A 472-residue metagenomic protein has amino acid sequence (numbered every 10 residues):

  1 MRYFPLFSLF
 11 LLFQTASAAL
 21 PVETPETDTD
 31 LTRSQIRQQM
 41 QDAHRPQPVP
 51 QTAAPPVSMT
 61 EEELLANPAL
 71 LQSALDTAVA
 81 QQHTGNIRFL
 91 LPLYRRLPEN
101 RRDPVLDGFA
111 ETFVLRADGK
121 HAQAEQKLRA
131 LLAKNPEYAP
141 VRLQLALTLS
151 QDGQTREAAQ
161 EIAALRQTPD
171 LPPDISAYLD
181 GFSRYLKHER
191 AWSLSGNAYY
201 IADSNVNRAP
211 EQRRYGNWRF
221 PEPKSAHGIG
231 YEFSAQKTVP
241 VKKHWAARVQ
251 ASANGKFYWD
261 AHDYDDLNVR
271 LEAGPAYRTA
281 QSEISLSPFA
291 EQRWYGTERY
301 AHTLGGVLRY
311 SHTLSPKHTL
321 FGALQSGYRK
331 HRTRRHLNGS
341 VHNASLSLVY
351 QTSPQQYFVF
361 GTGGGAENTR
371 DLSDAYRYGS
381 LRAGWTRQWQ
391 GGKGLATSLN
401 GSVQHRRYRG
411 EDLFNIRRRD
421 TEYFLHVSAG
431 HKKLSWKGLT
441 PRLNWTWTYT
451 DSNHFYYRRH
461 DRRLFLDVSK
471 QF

Functional and structural regions predicted by a protein language model:
M1-P21: Gram-negative bacterial Sec-dependent N-terminal signal peptides
L20-T60, L71, L75-R96, N100 (+2 more regions): Gram-negative and organellar
E63: A contiguous catalytic/ligand-binding core that recognizes phosphate-bearing ligands
